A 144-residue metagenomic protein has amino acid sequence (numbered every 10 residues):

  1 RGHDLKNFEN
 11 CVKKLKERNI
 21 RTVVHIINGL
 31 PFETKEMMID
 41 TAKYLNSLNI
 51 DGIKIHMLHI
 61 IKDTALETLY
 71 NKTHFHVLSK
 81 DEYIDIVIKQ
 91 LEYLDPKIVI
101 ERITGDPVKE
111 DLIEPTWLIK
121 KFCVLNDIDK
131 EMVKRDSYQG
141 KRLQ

Functional and structural regions predicted by a protein language model:
R1-N19, I27-L48, L66-D81: Conserved non-cysteine loop/helix-boundary elements of the Radical SAM core domain that shape
C11-T22, L48, I86-V99: A structural motif corresponding to the C-terminal end of an alpha-helix and its immediate exit/capping segment
K13-K14, L58-K62: Short hydrophobic/aromatic-rich motifs at helix boundaries and adjacent loops
T22-N28, I55-M57, R102-T104: A cross-domain feature marking catalytic cores of carbohydrate-active enzymes and several ubiquitous metabolic/repair
M37-M38, M57, M132: Detector for methionine-enriched segments
N49-I50, M57: Bacterial c-di-GMP phosphodiesterase catalytic domain signature
G52, I60-Q144: Auxiliary Fe-S-binding modules of radical SAM enzymes
